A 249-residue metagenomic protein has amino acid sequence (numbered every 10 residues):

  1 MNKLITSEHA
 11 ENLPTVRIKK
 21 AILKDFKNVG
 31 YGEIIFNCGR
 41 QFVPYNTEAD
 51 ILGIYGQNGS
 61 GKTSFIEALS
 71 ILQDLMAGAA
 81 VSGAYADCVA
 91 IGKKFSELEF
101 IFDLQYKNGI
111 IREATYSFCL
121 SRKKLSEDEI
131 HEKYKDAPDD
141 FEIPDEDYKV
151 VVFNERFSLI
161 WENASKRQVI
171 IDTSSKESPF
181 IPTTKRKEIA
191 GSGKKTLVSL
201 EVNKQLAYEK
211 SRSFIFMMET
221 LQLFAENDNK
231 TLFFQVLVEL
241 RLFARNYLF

Functional and structural regions predicted by a protein language model:
N2-I71: Pre-Walker A-like glycine/lysine-rich segment at the N-terminus of P-loop NTPase domains
R17, G30, K94-L98, R112-A114 (+1 more regions): Residues at beta-strand starts and edge strands
A21, I34, I54, L98-F100 (+3 more regions): Generic structural hydrophobic/aromatic packing signal, biased to beta-strands
D25, C38, L104, R122 (+1 more regions): Residue-level signal for short segments within beta-strands and strand-turn junctions of well-structured beta-sheet
G32, D74, F224-N227: Surface-exposed loop/turn and secondary-structure junction residues enriched for glycine/proline
G39-V43, Q73, F118-R122, E177-I181: Short, low-complexity, polar/charged sequence segments that are solvent-exposed and flexible
I66-D140: Conserved P-loop NTP-binding catalytic core
S121-F249: Electropositive, glycine-dotted interaction segments that contact anionic polymers or phosphate-rich ligands
